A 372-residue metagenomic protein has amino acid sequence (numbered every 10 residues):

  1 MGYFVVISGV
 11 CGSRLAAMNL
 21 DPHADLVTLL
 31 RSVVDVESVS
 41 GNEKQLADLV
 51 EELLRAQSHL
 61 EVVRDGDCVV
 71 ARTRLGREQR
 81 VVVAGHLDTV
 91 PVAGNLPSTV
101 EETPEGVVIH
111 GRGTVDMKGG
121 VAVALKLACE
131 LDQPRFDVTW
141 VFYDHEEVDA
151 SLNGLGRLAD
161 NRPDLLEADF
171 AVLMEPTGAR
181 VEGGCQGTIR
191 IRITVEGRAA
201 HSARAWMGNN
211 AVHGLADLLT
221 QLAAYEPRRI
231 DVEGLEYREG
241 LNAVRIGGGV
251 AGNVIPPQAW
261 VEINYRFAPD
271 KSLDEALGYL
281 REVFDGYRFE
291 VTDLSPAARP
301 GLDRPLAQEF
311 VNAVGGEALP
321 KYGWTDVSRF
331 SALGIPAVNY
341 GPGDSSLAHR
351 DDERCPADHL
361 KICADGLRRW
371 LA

Functional and structural regions predicted by a protein language model:
Y3-F4: Aromatic (phenylalanine/tyrosine) cluster motif
I7, G12-L87, Q258-N264, A276-E282 (+2 more regions): N-terminal helical capping/dimerization or prosegment-like subdomains of hydrolases acting on amide or phosphate bonds
G12, D21, P176, G183-G184 (+1 more regions): Metal-dependent amide/peptide-bond hydrolase catalytic core, centered on the "pita-bread" metallohydrolase fold
V50, V121-L131, L155-L158, L215-L218 (+2 more regions): Buried hydrophobic packing segments
R55-H59, D65-D67, T73-R80, E130-D137 (+4 more regions): Short glycine/proline-enriched coil/turn segments at helix->beta-strand junctions
V69-T73, E105-G111, F289: Generic recognition of long tandem-repeat/solenoid scaffolds
R80-F142, G154, D351: Active-site metal-coordination/substrate-binding segment of hydrolases, especially metallo-dependent peptidases
V121-R190: Acidic/histidine-rich catalytic neighborhood of metal-dependent amide-processing enzymes
